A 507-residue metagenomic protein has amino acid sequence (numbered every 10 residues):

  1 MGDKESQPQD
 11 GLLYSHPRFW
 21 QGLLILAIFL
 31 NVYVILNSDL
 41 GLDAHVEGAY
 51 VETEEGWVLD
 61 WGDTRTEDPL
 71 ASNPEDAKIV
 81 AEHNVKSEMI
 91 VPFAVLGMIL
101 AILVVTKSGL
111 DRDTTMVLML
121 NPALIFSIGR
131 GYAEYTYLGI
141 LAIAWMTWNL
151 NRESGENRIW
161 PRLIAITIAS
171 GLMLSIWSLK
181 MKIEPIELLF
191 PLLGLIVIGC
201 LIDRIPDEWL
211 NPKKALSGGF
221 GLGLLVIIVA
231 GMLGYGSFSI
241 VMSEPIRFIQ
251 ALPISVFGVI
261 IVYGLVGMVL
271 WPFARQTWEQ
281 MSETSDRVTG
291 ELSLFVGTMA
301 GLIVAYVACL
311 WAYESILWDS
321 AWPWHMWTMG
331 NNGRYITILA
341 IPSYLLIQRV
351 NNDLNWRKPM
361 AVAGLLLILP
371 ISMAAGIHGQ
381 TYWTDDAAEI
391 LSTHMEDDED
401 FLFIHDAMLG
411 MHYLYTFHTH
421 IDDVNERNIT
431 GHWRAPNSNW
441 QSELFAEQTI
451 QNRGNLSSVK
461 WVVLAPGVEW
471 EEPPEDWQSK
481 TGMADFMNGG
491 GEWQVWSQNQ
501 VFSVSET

Functional and structural regions predicted by a protein language model:
M1-L36, I99, L103, K107-T115 (+3 more regions): Start-transfer (signal-anchor) and selected internal transmembrane alpha helices of multi-pass inner/ER membrane
Y14-I28, R158-L172, S217-G221, S285-M299 (+1 more regions): Signature aromatic-anchored transmembrane alpha helix within multi-pass, membrane-resident enzymes that catalyze glycan
H16-V51, L174-I176, G221-Y235, L302-C309: Transmembrane signal-anchor helices characteristic of membrane glycosylation enzymes that use polyprenol
Y33-A81, S320: Extracytoplasmic loop-helix module adjacent to an early transmembrane segment
N37-G41, E52, R130, M181-I183 (+1 more regions): Catalytic lumenal/periplasmic loop and adjoining terminal transmembrane helix of membrane glycan-assembly enzymes
T114-P122, F126: Short helix- or helix-capping micro-motifs that position conserved polar/aromatic residues at function-defining sites
G129-T136, I183-E187: Short acidic/glycine- and proline-prone juxtamembrane loop motifs at membrane-interface regions of multi-pass membrane
Y137-G155, I196: Specific aromatic-rich, kink-prone transmembrane helix
